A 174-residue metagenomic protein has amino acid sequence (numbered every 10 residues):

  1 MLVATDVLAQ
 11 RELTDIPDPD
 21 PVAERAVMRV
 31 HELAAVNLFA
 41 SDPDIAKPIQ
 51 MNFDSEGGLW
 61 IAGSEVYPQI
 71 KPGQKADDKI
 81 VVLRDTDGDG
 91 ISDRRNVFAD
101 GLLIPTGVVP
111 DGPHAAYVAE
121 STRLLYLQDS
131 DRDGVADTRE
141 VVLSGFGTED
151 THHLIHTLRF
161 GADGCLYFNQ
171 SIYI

Functional and structural regions predicted by a protein language model:
L8-I174: Beta-propeller domains with acidic blade repeats across secreted/periplasmic ectodomains and cytosolic WD/CNH propellers
